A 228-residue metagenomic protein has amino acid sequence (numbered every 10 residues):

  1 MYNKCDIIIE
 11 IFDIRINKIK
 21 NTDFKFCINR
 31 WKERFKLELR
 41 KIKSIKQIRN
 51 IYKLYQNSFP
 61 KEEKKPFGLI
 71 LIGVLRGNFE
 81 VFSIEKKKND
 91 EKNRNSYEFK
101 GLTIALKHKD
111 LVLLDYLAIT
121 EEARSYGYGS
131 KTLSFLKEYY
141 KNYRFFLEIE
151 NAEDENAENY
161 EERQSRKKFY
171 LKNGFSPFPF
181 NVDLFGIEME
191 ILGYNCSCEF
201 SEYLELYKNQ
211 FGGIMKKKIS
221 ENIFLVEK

Functional and structural regions predicted by a protein language model:
C27-F67, E202-L206, E221-I223: Short amphipathic alpha-helix that is part of the acyltransferase structural core
Q56-E91: Active-site rim helix/loop that mediates acceptor-substrate recognition in acyltransferases
S83, S96-L106, V112-A118: Conserved beta-strand in the GNAT
K107-L114, R124, Y143, E188: A conserved beta-turn-beta hairpin within the catalytic core of GNAT-like acetyltransferases that forms part
L117-R124, N151-E153: A short, internal acetyl-CoA/4′-phosphopantetheine-binding micro-motif in the GNAT/acyltransferase core
I119, S125-Y139: Conserved acetyl-CoA-binding loop-helix of GNAT-fold acetyltransferases
Y140-E162: Conserved GNAT acetyl-CoA-binding A-motif
R163, D183-K228: C-terminal "cap" of GNAT-fold acetyltransferases
